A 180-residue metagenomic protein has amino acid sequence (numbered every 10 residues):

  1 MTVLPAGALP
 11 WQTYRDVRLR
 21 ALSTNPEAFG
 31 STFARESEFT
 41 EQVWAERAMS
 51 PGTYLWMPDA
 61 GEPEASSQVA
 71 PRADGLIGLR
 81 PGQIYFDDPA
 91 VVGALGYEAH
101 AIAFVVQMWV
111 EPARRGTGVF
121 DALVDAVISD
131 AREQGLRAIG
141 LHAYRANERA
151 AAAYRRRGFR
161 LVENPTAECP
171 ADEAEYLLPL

Functional and structural regions predicted by a protein language model:
M1, A101-V106, R137-I139: Short amphipathic alpha-helical segments
T2-D16: A short beta-loop-alpha structural element at the N-terminal edge of CoA-dependent acyl/N-acetyltransferase catalytic
A6, V106, H142: Small/polar loops that bind or transfer phosphate-bearing groups
L9, T13, F39, R145-R149: Short alpha-helical
R15-D16, A21-A113, V124-A126, D130 (+2 more regions): Acetyl-CoA-dependent GNAT
P71, A101-I102, G135, P170-D172: Residue-level preference for beta-strand/loop junctions
E98, Q107, E111-D125, R132-Q134 (+2 more regions): Conserved glycine-rich acetyl-CoA-binding loop
R137-A151, R155-L180: C-terminal "cap" of GNAT-fold acetyltransferases
